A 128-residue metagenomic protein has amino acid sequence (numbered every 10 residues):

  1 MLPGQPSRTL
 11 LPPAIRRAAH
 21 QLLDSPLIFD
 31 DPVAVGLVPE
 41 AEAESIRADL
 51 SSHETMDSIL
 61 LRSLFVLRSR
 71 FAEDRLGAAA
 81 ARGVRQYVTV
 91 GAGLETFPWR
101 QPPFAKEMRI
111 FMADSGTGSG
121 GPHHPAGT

Functional and structural regions predicted by a protein language model:
M1-V88, A92-T128: Rossmann-like AdoMet
